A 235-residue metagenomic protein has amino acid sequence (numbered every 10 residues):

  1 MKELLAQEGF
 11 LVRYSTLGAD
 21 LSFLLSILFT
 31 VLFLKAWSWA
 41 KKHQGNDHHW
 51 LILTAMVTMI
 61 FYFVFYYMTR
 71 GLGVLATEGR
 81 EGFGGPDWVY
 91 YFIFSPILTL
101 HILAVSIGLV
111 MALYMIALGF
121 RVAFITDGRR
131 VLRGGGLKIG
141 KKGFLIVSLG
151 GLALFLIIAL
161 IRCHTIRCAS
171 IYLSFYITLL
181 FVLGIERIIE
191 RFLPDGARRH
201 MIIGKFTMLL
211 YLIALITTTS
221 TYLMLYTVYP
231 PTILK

Functional and structural regions predicted by a protein language model:
M1-K235: Alpha-helical membrane insertion/targeting regions
